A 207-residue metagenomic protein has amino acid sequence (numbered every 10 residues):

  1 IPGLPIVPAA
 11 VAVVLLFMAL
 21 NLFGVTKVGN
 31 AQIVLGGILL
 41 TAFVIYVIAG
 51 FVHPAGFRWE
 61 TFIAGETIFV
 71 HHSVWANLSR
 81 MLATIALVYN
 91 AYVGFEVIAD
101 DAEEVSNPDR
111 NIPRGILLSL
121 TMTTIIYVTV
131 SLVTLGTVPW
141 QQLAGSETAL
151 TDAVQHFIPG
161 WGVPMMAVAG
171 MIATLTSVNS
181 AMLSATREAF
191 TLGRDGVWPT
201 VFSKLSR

Functional and structural regions predicted by a protein language model:
I1, A55-H71, W140-T148: Membrane-interface helix termini and inter-helical loops of multi-pass transporters
I1, T84, G115-M182, W198-R207: TM-loop-TM module centered on a large, flexible mid-protein loop between adjacent transmembrane helices in multi-pass
I1-L22, K27, M166-T191: Hydrophobic transmembrane alpha-helices that form the core helical bundles of multi-pass secondary transporters
P2-P8, F69-S79, Q155-M166: Membrane-interfacial loop-to-helix junctions in multi-pass transporters
V7-F62, I116-L120: Membrane-interface loop-to-helix entry segments
V11, L15-M18, G37-V47, L87-G94 (+3 more regions): Hydrophobic alpha-helical transmembrane segments of multipass integral membrane proteins
A19-T26, I45-A55, Y89-Y92, A102 (+4 more regions): Structural signature of transmembrane alpha-helix termini at the membrane-water interface
V34-I38, A99-L135, E188: Junctions where cytoplasmic loops transition into the N-terminal start of transmembrane alpha-helices in multi-pass
